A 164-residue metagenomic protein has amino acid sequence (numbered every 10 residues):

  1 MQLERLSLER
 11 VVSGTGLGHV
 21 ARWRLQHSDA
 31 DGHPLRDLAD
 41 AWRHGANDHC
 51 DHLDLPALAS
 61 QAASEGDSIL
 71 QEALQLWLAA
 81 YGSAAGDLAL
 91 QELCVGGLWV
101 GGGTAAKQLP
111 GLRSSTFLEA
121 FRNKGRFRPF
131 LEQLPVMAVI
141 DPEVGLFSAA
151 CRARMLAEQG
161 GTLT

Functional and structural regions predicted by a protein language model:
Q2-T164: ATP-binding/phosphotransfer module of carbohydrate and carboxylate kinases, centering on a glycine-rich
